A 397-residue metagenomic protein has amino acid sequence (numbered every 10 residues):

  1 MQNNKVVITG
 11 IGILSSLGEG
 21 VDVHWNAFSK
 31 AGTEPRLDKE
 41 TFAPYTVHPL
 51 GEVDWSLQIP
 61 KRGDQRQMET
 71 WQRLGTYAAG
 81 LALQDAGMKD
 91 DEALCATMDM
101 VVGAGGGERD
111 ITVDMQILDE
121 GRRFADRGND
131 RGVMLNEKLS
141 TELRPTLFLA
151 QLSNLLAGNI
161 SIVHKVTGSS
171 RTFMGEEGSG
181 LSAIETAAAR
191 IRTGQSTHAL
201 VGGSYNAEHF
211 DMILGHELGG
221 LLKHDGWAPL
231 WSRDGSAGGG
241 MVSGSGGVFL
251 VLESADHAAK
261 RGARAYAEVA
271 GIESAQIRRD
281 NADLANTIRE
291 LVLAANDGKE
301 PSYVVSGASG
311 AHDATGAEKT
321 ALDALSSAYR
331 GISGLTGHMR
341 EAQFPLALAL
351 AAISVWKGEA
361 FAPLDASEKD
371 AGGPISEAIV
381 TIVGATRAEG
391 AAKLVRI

Functional and structural regions predicted by a protein language model:
M1-S169, L181, A189-T193, S204 (+4 more regions): Conserved "HGTGT" condensation-loop signature of ketosynthase/thiolase-family condensing enzymes that catalyze
T172-G178: Short beta->alpha junction loops
T186: Internal active-site segments that recognize and position negatively charged phosphoryl groups and nucleotide moieties
Q195-H198: Alpha-to-beta junction loops
